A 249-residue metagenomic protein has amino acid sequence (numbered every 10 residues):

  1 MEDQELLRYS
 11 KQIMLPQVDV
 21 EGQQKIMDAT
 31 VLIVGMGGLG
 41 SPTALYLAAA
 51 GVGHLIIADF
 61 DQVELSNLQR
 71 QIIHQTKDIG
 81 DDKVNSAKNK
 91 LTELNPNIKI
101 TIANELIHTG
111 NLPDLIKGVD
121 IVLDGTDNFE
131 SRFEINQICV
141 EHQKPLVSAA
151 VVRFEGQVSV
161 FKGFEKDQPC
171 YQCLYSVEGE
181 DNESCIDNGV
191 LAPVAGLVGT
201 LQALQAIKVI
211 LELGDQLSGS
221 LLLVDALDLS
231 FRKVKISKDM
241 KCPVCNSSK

Functional and structural regions predicted by a protein language model:
M1-K249: Adenine nucleotide-associated cytosolic modules
